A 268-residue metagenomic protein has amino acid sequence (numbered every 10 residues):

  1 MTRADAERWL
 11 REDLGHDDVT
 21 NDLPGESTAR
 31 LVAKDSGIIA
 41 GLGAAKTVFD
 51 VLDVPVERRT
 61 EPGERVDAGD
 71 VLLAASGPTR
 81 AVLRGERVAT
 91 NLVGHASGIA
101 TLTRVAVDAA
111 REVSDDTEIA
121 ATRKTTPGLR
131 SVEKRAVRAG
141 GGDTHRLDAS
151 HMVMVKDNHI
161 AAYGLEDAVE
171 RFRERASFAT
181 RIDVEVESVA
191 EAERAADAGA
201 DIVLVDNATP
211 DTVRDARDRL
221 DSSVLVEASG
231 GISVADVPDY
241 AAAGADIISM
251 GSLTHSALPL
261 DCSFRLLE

Functional and structural regions predicted by a protein language model:
M1-E185, E193, A198, R214-D215 (+4 more regions): Acidic/glycine-rich phosphate/pyrophosphate-binding loops and surrounding catalytic core that coordinate Mg2+
A120, D183, L225-S229, S249: Structural detector of well-ordered beta-strand residues that form the stable sheet scaffold of enzyme domains
V189: Glycine-rich oxoanion-binding loops at beta->alpha junctions
D197-I202, D221-V224, A242-I247: Glycine-enriched alpha-helix->loop->beta-strand junction motifs that scaffold or abut catalytic
L204-A235: Catalytic-face loop-and-helix region of soluble metabolic enzyme cores
V205-T212, G231, A243-R265: Glycine-rich phosphate-binding active-site loops on the catalytic face of alpha/beta enzymes
E268: Active-site gating loops and adjacent loop-to-helix segments of metal-dependent hydrolytic enzymes
